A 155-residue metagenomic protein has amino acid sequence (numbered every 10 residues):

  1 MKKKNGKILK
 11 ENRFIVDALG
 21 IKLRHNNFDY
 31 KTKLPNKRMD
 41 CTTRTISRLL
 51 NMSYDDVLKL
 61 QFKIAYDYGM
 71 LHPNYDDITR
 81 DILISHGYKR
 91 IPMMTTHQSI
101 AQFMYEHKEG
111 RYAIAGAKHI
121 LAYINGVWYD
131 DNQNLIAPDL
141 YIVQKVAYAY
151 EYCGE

Functional and structural regions predicted by a protein language model:
K2-H72, D76-G87, C153: Active-site nucleophile-adjacent alpha helix/oxyanion-hole segment immediately C-terminal to the catalytic cysteine
E11, E106-E109, E151, E155: Glutamate identity and glutamate-enriched acidic tracts
V16, V57, V127, V143-V146: Extended aliphatic helical segments
I64-K118, I124-Q133, P138-V143: Conserved active-site-adjacent core of cysteine acyl-enzyme catalytic domains
Y141-E155: Charged phosphate-binding loop/patch that engages nucleotide di/tri-phosphates or the phosphate backbone of nucleic
